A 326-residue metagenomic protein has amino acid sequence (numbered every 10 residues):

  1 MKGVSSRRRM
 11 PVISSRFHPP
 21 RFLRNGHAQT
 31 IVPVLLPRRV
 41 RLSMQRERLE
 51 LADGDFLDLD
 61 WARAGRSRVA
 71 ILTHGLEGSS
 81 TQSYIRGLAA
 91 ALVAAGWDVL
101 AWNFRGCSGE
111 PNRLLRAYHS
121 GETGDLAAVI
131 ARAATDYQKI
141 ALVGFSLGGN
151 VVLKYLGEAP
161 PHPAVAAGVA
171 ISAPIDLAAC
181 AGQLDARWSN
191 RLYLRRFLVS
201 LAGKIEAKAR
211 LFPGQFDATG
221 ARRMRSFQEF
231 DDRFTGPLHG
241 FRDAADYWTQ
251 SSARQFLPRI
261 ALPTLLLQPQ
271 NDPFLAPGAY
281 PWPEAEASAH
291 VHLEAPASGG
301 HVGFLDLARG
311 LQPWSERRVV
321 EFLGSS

Functional and structural regions predicted by a protein language model:
R9, D136, A141-L238: Alpha/beta-hydrolase-fold enzymes
G26-A64, L305-L307: N-terminal cap/lid segment of alpha/beta-hydrolase-fold proteins
A62-R113, A128: Short, surface-exposed "cap/lid" segments of acyl-processing enzymes
C107-A141: Catalytic nucleophile-loop/oxyanion-hole region of alpha/beta-hydrolase and closely related hydrolase-like folds
R233-F256: Active-site nucleophile elbow and catalytic-triad environment of alpha/beta-hydrolase enzymes
I260, L266-Q268: Short beta-strand/loop motif that positions the catalytic acidic residue of the alpha/beta-hydrolase fold
E286-V302: Catalytic histidine neighborhood in serine/cysteine hydrolases with alpha/beta-hydrolase-type architecture
G299-P313: Catalytic histidine-centered segment of alpha/beta-hydrolase-like enzymes
